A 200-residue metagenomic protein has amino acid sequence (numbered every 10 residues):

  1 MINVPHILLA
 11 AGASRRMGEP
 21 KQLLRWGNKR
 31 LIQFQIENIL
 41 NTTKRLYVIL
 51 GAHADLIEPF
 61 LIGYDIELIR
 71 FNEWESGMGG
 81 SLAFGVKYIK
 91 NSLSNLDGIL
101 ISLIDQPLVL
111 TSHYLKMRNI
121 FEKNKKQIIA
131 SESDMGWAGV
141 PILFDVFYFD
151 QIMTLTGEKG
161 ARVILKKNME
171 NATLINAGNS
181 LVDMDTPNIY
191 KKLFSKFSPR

Functional and structural regions predicted by a protein language model:
M1-I2, H6, D150, T154-R200: Conserved alpha/beta core of the MobA/IspD/sugar-nucleotide pyrophosphorylase nucleotidyltransferase superfamily
I2-G51, D55-E58: N-terminal glycine-rich phosphate-binding loop and ensuing alpha1 helix
L8, P20, I32, G85 (+3 more regions): Residue-level signal for inorganic ion chemistry
G12-S14, W74, I104-P107: Short glycine-rich anion-binding loops that position phosphate/pyrophosphate groups of nucleotides and phosphorylated
W26, I69, S131, I175 (+1 more regions): Hydrophobic residues at beta-strand termini and immediately following loops that shape nucleotide-binding pockets
G27, A52-H53, E73, G77 (+6 more regions): Short beta->alpha linker loops
Q33-G98, S112: Conserved N-terminal catalytic core of the sugar/cofactor nucleotidyltransferase
M78-V146, D150: Conserved beta-loop-beta/alpha segment of the NTase-like Rossmann-fold superfamily that binds/positions NTPs
